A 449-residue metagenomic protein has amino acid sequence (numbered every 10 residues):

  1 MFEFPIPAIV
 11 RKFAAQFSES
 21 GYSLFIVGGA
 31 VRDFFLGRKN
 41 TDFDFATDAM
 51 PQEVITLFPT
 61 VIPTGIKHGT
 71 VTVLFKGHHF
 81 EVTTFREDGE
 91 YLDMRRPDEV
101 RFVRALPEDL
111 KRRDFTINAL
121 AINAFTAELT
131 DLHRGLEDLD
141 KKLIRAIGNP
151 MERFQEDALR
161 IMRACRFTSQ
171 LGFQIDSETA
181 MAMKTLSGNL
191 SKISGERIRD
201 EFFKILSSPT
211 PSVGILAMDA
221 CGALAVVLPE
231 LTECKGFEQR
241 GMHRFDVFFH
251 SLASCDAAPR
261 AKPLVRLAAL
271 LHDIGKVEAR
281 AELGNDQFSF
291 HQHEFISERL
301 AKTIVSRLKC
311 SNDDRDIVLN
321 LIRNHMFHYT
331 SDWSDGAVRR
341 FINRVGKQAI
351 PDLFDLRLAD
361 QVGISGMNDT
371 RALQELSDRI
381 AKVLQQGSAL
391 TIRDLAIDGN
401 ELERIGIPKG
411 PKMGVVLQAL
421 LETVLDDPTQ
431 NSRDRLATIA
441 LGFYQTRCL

Functional and structural regions predicted by a protein language model:
M1-L449: Catalytic cores of the polymerase beta-like nucleotidyltransferase superfamily and closely associated nucleotide
